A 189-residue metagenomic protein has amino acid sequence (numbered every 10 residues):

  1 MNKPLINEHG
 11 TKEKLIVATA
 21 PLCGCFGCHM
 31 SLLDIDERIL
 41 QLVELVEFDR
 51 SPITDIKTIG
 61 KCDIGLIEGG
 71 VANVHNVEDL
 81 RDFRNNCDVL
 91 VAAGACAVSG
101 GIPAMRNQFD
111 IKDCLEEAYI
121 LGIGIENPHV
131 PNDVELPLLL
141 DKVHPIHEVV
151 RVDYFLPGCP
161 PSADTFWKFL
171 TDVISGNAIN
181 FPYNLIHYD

Functional and structural regions predicted by a protein language model:
N2-D189: Iron-sulfur-associated redox domains of electron-transfer enzymes in respiratory and anaerobic energy metabolism
